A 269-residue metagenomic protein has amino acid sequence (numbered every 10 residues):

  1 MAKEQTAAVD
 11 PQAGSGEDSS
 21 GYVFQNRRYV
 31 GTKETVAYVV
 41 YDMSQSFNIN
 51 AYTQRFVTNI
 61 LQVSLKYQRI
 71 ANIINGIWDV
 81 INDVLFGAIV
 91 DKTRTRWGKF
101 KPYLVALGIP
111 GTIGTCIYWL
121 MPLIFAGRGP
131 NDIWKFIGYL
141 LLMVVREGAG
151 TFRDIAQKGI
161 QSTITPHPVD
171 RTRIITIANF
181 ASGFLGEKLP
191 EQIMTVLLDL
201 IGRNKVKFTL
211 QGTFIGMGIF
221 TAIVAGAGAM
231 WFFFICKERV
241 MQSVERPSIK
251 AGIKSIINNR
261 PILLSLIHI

Functional and structural regions predicted by a protein language model:
M1-A8: N-terminal acidic, proline/glycine-rich, low-complexity intrinsically disordered segments
V9-D10, G14-I267: Membrane-embedded alpha-helical bundles of multi-pass transporters/translocases, especially carrier/permease families
